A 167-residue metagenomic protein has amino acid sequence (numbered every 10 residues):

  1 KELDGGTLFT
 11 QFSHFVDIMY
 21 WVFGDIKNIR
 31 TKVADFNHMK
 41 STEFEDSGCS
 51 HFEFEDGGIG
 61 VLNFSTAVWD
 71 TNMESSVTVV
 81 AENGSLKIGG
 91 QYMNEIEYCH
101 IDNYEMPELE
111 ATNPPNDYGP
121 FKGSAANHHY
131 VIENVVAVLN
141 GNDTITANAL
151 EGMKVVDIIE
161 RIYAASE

Functional and structural regions predicted by a protein language model:
K1-S41: Predominantly a Rossmann-like dinucleotide-binding segment in NAD(P)-dependent oxidoreductases
D4-G6, Y118-G123, G141-A149: Active-site rim elements
T10, E74, A147: Residue-level signal for the nucleotide or nucleotide-sugar donor/cofactor binding architecture
F15-V16, H128-E133, I159: A general structural signal for well-ordered alpha-helical segments in protein cores
D25-T31, I59-G60, L86-G89, I145: Acidic/polar loop patches that form or flank catalytic/metal-binding clefts of enzymes that bind anionic ligands
M39-F44, D56-Y130: NAD(P)-dinucleotide binding in Rossmann-like oxidoreductases
S50-F52: Short beta-strand scaffold segments in enzyme catalytic cores
E55, N134-E167: C-terminal helix-rich "cap/oligomerization" subdomain common to oxidoreductases
